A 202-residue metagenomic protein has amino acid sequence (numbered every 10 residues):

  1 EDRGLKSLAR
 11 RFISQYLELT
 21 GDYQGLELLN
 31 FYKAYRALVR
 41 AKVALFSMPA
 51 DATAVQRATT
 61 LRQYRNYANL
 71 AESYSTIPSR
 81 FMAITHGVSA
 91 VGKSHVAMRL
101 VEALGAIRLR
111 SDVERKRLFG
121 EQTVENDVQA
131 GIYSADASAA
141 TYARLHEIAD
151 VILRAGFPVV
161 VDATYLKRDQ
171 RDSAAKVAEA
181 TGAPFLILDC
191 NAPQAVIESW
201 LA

Functional and structural regions predicted by a protein language model:
E1-T20, A34-D51: Active-site activation/catalytic loop segments of kinase-like enzymes and analogous catalytic loops in related
T53-P78: N-terminal pre-Walker A segment at the start of P-loop NTPase domains
P78-A83, G156-F157: Pre-Walker A (Motif I) flank of P-loop NTPase domains
A83-T85, S111: Hydrophobic anchor at the beta1->P-loop junction of P-loop NTPases
V88-S89: The conserved Walker
K93: Conserved lysine of the Walker
M98-F157, Q170, S199: Conserved substrate/cofactor phosphate-moiety recognition/catalytic segment in nucleotide-dependent phosphotransferases
A180-L201: Conserved phosphate-donor/acceptor-positioning beta-strand/loop module used by diverse small-molecule
